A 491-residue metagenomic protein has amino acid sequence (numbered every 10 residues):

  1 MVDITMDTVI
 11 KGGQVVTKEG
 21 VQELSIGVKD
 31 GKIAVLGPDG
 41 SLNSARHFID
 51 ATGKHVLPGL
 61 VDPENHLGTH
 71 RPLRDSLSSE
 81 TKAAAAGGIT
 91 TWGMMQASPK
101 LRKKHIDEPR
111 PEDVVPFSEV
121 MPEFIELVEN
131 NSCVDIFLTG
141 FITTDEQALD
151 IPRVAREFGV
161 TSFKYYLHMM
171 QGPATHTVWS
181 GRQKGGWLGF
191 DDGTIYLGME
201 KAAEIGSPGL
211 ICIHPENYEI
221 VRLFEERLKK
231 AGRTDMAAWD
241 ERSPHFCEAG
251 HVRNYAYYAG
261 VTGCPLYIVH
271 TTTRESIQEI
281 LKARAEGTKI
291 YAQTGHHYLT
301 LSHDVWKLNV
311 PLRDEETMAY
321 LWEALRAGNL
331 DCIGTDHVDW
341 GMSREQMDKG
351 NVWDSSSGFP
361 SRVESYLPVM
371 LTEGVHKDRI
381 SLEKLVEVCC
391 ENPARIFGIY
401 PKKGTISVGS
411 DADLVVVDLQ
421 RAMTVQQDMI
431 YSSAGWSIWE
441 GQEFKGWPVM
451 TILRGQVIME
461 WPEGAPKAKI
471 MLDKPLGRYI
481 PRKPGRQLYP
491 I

Functional and structural regions predicted by a protein language model:
V2-L57: Histidine-rich, glycine-flanked metal-binding segment
G13, I26, G31, G53 (+15 more regions): Divalent metal-coordination and catalytic microenvironments
D39, F48-N131: Metal-associated gating/positioning segment near the N- to mid-region
P63-D75, D135-E146, E241-F246: Active-site mouth loops of central-metabolism enzymes
G93-M94, F137-G140, P265-H270: Short catalytic-loop micro-motif centered on adjacent basic/acidic residues
E146-I333, V338: Histidine/acidic residue-rich metal-binding segments in metalloenzymes
T234-R253, Y258-G263, D304-V305, A327 (+2 more regions): His/Asp/Glu-enriched, well-ordered alpha-helical/loop segment that forms or immediately abuts the divalent-metal
M347-V352, V408-Y479: C-terminal cap of metal-dependent C-N hydrolases
